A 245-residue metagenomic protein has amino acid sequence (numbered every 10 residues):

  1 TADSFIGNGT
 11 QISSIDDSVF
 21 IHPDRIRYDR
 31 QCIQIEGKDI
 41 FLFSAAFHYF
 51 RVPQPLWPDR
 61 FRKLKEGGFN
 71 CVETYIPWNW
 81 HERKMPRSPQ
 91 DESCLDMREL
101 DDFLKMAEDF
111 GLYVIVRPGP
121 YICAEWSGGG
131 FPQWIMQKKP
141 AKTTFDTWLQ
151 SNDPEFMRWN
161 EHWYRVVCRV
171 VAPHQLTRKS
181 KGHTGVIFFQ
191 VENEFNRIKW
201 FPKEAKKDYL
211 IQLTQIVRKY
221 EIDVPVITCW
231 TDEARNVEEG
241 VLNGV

Functional and structural regions predicted by a protein language model:
A2-C71, S88, K105, Y113: N-terminal carbohydrate-binding accessory modules
F41-A45, V72-T74, V114-P118, I187-V191 (+2 more regions): Hydrophobic faces of well-ordered beta-strands that scaffold small-molecule active sites in alpha/beta enzyme cores
F41-Q54, P77-R98, A141-H162, V191-K207: The substrate-binding groove and active-site-proximal loops of carbohydrate-active enzymes, especially glycoside
W57-I135, L210-V224: Aromatic-lined substrate-binding rim segments of carbohydrate-active enzymes
D96-P118, Q137-F188, I216: An active-site-proximal structural segment forming one wall of the substrate-binding cleft that immediately precedes
G128, V237-V241: Distinct, well-ordered alpha-helical segments
F131-W134, K203-K206, N243: Short secondary-structure boundary/capping segments
E155-E238: Active-site neighborhood of glycoside hydrolase catalytic domains
